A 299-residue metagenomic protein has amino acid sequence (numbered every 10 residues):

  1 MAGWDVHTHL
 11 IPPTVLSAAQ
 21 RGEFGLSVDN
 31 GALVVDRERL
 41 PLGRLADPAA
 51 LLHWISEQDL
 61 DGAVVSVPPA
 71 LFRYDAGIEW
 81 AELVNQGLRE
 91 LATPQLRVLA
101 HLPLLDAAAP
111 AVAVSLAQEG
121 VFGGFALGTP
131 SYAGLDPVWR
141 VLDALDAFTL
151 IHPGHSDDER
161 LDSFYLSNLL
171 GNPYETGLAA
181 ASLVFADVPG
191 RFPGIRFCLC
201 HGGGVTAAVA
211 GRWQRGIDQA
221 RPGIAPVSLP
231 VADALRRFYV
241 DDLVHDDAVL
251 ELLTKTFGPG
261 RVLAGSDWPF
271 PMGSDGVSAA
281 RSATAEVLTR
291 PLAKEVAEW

Functional and structural regions predicted by a protein language model:
M1-W299: Helix-coil boundary/capping segments in enzymes
